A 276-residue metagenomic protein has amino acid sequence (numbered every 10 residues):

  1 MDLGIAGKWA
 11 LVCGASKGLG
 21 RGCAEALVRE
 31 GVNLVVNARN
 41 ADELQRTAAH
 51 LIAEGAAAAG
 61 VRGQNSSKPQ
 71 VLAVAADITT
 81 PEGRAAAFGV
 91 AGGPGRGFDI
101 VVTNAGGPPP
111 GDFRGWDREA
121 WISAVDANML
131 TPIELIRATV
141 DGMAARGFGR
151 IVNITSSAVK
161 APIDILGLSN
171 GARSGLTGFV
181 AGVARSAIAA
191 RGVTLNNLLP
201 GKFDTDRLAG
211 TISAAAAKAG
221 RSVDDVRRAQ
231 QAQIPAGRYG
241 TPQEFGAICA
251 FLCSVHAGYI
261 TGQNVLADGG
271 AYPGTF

Functional and structural regions predicted by a protein language model:
D2, A6, A161, R238 (+2 more regions): Short C-terminal tail/terminal secondary-structure segment of NAD(P)H-dependent dehydrogenase/reductase domains
W9, S16-G18: Conserved glycine-rich cofactor-binding loop
T80, N197, T205, G220-I260 (+1 more regions): C-terminal helical subdomain
A85, P108-I122, A145, I165-L168: Conserved mid-core segment of classical short-chain dehydrogenase/reductases
F98, D112-R114, A120-V125, I151 (+1 more regions): Substrate-binding pocket helix/loop in short-chain dehydrogenase/reductase
V152-G175, V180-A189, G201-F203: Catalytic loop of short-chain dehydrogenase/reductase
A189-T194, I260-G262: Short, small/polar-rich loop/turn modules that mediate ligand/substrate recognition or access, typified
